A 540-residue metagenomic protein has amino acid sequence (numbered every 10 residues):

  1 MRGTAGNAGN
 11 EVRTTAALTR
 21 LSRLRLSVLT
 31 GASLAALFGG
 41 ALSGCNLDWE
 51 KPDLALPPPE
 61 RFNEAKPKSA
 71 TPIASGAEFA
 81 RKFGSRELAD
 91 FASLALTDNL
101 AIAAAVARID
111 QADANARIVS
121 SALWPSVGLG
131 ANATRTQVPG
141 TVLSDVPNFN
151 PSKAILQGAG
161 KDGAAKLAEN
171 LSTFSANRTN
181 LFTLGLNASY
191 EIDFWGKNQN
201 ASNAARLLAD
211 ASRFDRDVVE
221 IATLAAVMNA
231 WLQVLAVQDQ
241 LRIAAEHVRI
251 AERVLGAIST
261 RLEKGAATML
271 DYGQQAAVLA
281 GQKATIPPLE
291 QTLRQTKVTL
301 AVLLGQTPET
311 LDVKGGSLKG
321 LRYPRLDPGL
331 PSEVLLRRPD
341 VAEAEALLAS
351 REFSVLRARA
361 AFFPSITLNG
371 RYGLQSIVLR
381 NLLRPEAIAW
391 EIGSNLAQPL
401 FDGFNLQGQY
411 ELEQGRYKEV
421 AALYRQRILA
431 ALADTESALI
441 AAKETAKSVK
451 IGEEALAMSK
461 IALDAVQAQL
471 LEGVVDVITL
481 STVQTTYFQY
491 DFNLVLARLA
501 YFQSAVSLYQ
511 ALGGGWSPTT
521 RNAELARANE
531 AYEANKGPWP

Functional and structural regions predicted by a protein language model:
R2-G3, V12, A17, L26-T97 (+7 more regions): Terminal intrinsically disordered/low-complexity segments used for targeting and assembly
A92, T183-N187, W231, A276 (+3 more regions): Membrane-embedded beta-strand positions in outer-membrane beta-barrel channels/transporters
A103-A104, S120, R178, I192-E220 (+9 more regions): Sec/SRP-type N-terminal targeting helices
P125-A131, L184, P364-G370, I392-S394: Transmembrane beta-strands of outer-membrane beta-barrel proteins
A133-P139, I192, L304, Y372-S376 (+1 more regions): Transmembrane beta-strands of outer-membrane beta-barrel pores
P139-D145, L382: Outer-membrane beta-barrel and related beta-rich outer-membrane complex signature in Gram-negative bacteria
F214-L330, A441, T445, A465-A468 (+3 more regions): Periplasmic alpha-helical coiled-coil/stalk elements that build and connect Gram-negative outer-membrane
